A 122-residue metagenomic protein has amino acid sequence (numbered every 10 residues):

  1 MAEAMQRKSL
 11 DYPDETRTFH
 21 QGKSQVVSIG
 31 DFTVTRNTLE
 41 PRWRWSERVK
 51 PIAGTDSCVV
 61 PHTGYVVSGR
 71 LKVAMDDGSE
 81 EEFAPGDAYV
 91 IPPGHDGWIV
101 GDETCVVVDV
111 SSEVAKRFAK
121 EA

Functional and structural regions predicted by a protein language model:
M1-T38, S46, A122: A short, N-terminal "cap"/entry segment at the start of jelly-roll beta-barrel domains of the cupin/DSBH fold
A2-L10, W98-A122: Double-stranded beta-helix
R36-S57: Conserved short histidine dyad/triad with adjacent acidic residue
N37-L39, G64, Y89: Conserved GNAT-family N-acetyltransferase fold
R44-W45, G69-A74, G97: Short beta-strand segments in beta-sandwich/barrel cores
P51-D77: Glycine- and acidic-residue-biased ligand/ion/polar-headgroup-sensing regions
V67-S68, P93, G101: A cytosolic small-molecule/anion-sensing beta-strand core signal
M75-H95: Short acidic-glycine-tyrosine-enriched beta hairpin
